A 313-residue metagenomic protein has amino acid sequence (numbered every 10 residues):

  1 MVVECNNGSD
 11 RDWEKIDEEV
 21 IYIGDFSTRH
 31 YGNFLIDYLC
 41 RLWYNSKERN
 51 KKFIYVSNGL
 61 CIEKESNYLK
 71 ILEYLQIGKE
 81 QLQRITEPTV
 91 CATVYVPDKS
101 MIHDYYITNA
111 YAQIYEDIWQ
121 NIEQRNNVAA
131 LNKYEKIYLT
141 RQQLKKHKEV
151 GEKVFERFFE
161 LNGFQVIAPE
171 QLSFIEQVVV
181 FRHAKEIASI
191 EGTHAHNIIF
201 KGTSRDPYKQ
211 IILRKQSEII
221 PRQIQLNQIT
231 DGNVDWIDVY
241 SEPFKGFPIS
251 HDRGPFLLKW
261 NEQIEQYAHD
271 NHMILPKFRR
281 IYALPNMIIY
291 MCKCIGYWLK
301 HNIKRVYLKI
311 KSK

Functional and structural regions predicted by a protein language model:
M1-K313: The feature primarily captures lumenal catalytic ectodomains of type II secretory-pathway glycosyltransferases
